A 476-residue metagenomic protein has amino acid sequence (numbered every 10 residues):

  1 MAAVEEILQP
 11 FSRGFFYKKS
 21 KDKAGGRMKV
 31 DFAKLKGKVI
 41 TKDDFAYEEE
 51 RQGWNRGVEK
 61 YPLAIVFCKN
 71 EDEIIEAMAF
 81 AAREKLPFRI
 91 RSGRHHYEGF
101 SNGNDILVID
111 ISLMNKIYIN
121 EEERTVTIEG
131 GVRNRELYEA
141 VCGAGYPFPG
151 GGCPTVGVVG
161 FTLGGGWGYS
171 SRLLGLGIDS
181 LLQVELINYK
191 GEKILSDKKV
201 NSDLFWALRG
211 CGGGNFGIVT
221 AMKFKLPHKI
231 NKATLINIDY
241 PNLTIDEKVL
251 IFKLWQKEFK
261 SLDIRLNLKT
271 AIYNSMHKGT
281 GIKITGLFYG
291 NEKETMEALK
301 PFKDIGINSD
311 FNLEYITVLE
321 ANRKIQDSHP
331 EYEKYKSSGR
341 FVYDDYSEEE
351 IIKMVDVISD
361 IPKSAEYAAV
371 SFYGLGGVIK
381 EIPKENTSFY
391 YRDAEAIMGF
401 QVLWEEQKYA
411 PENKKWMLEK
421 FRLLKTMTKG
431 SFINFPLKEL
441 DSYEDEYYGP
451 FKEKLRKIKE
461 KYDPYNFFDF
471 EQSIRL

Functional and structural regions predicted by a protein language model:
A3-L476: Soluble FAD-dependent oxygen oxidases
